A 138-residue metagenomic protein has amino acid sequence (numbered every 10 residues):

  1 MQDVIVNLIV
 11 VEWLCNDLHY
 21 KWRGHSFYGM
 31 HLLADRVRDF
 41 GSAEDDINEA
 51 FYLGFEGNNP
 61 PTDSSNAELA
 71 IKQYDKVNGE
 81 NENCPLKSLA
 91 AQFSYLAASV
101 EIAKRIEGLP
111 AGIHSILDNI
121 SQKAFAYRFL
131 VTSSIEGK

Functional and structural regions predicted by a protein language model:
M1-I5, S42, L53-G54, E107-A111: Generic structural signal for short, solvent-exposed loop/turn connectors between secondary structure elements
Q2-V6, G24, Y28-D35, E80-K87 (+2 more regions): Short, solvent-exposed segments of well-ordered alpha helices
I5, E12-H19, D45, E49-Y52 (+2 more regions): A structural signal for well-ordered alpha-helices, especially hydrophobic packing surfaces of coiled-coils
I5, I9-E12, H31, D35-R38 (+5 more regions): Generic structural concept
V11-R36, G57-N58, I102-A111: Helix-loop segments that flank and shape redox-cofactor active sites
Y28-S65: Conserved alpha-helical segments that form or flank metal/cofactor-binding pockets of metalloenzymes
E68-Q122: Acidic/histidine-rich alpha-helical segments that form the ligand environment of transition-metal centers
